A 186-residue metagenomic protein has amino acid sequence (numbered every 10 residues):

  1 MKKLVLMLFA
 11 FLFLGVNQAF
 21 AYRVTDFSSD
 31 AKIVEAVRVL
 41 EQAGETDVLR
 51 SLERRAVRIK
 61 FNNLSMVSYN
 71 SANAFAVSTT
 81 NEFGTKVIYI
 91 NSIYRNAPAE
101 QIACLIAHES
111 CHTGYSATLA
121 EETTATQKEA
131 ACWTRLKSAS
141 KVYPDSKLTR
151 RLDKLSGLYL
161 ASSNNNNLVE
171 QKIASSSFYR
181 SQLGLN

Functional and structural regions predicted by a protein language model:
V5-G15: Bacterial N-terminal signal peptides
V16-A21: Sec/Tat signal peptide C-region and signal peptidase I cleavage site
Y22-K86, R95: Auxiliary, metal-adjacent structural segments of Zn-dependent hydrolase domains
F27-A31, N96-Q101, Y115-A120: Soluble non-cytosolic domains of exported or imported proteins
N70-G84, S92, A97, L136 (+2 more regions): Flexible, surface-exposed loop/gating regions in the mature catalytic domains of secreted/periplasmic hydrolases
C104-S116: Active-site recognition of the HExxH zinc-binding catalytic motif
A117-L158: Post-HExxH zinc-binding segment in Zn-dependent metallohydrolases
S163-N186: Pan-zinc metallopeptidase signature
